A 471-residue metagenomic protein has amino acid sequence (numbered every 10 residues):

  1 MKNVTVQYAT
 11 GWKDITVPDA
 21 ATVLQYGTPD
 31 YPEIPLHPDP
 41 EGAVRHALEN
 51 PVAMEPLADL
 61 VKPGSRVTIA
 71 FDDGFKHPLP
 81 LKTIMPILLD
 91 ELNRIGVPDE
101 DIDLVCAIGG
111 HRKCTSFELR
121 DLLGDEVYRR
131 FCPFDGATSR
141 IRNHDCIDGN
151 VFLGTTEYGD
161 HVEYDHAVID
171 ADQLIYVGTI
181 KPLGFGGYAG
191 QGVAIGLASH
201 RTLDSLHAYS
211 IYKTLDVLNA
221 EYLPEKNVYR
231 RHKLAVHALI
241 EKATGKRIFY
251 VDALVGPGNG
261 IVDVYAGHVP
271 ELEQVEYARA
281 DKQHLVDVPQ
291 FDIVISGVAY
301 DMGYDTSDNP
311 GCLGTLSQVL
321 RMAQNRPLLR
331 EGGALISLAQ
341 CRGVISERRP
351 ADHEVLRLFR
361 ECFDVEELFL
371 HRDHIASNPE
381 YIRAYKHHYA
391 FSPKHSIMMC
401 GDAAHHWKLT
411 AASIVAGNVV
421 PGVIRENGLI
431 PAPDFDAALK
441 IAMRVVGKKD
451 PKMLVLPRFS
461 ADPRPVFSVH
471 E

Functional and structural regions predicted by a protein language model:
M1-R45: N-terminal amphipathic/basic leader segments beginning at the initiator methionine
Y31-G64, N309-G311, T315-L316, A432-A437: N-terminal glycine-/serine-/threonine-rich phosphate-binding loop
A53-T115, G314-L328, G333-A334, A339-I345 (+2 more regions): N-terminal active-site beta-alpha-beta segment that forms phosphate/nucleotide-binding and substrate-recognition loops
T68-A70, I175-V177, D292-G297, I336 (+1 more regions): Structural motif
N93, Q318-E471: C-terminal non-catalytic interaction/assembly regions of soluble proteins
K113-A189: An acidic, phosphate/nucleotide-engaging active-site surface
G154-K233, H237: Divalent-metal (Mg2+/Mn2+/Ca2+)-assisted nucleotide/phosphate chemistry catalytic cores
A220-D305: Membrane-embedded hairpin module used as a gating/binding unit in multi-pass transport and secretion proteins
